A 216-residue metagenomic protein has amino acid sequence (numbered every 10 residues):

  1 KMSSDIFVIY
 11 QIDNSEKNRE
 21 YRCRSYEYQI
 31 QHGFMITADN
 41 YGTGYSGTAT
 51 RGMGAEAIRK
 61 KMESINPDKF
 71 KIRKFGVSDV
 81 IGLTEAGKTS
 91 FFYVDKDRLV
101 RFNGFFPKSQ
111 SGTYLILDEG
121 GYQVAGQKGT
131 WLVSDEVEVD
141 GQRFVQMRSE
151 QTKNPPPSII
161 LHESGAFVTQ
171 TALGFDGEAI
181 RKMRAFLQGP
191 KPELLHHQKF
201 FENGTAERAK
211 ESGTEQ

Functional and structural regions predicted by a protein language model:
M2, Y10-E16, I81-K88, M147-P156 (+1 more regions): Short, flexible beta-strand-to-coil junctions
M2-T50: Extended boundary segments
I12-N14, M53, D68-F70, V77 (+2 more regions): Charged, low-complexity intrinsically disordered segments
E20-F34, F92-K96, I160-L161, V168-D176 (+1 more regions): Short amphipathic beta-strand/extended segments with alternating polar/hydrophobic composition
Y28-H32, E56-S64, E178-Q188, E207: Polar/charged alpha-helical tracts
T37-L83: Short, conserved turn/kink motifs that form compact alpha/beta structural patches or helix kinks used as
K74-F106: Short, compact, well-ordered microdomains
F105-Q216: Extended intrinsically disordered terminal tails
